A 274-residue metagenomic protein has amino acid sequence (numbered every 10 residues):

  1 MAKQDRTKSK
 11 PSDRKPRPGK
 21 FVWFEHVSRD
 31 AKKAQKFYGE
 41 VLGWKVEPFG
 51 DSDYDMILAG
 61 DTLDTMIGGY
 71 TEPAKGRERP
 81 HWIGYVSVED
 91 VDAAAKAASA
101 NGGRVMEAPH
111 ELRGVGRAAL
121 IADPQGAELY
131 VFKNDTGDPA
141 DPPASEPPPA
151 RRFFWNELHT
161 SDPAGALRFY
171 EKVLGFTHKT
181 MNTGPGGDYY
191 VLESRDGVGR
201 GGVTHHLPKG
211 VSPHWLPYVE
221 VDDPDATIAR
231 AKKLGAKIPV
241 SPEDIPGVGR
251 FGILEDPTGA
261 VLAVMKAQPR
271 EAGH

Functional and structural regions predicted by a protein language model:
A2-D5, D30-K32, G60-L63, G84-Q125 (+3 more regions): Vicinal oxygen chelate
A2-Q35, H81-G84, F132-L167, K179 (+2 more regions): N-terminal beta-strand motif that seeds the catalytic metal site of vicinal oxygen chelate
K3-R6, K10-P11, G43-R79, P124 (+5 more regions): Conserved short beta-strand elements that form part of the metal-binding/catalytic scaffold of enzyme active sites
P11, P16-D64, A100, A108-G116 (+3 more regions): Core segments of cupin and vicinal oxygen chelate
V22, E47, G68, M106-E107 (+3 more regions): A short, local hydrophobic-aromatic micro-motif
G114-G116, E128, D138-A140: Short, well-ordered, mixed-charge alpha-helical segments that flank or form enzyme active sites
V211-S212, I228-A229, A272: Short active-site-adjacent structural elements
